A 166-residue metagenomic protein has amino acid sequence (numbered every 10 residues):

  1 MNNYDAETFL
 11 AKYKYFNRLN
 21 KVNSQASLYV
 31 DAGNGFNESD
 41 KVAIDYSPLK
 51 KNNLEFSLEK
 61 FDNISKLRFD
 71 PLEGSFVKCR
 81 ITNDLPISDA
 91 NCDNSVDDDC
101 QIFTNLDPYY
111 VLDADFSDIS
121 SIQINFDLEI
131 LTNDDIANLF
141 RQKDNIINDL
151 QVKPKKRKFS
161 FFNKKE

Functional and structural regions predicted by a protein language model:
M1, N23-Q25, L67-F69, I124-D127 (+1 more regions): Carrier-protein-dependent adenylate-forming modules in NRPS/ANL systems
M1-T8, I130-E166: Boundary detector for helix-to-coil junctions that initiate low-complexity/charged tails
N2-D45, L49, D135: N-terminal "first-domain core" detector
N23-S27, K78-I81, S121, I147-D149: Exposed beta-strand and adjacent loop surfaces of beta-rich binding modules that mediate intermolecular recognition
A26-G35, V77-D89: Short, surface-exposed beta-strand/strand-loop-strand elements in extracellular ectodomains
G35-D62, S95-Y109: Extracellular carbohydrate recognition and processing domains and analogous Trp-centered ligand-binding platforms
K51-C79: Extracellular beta-strand ligand-recognition surfaces/modules
F56-L58, I122-I130: Short, hydrophobic/aromatic-enriched beta-strand segments in well-ordered soluble domains
